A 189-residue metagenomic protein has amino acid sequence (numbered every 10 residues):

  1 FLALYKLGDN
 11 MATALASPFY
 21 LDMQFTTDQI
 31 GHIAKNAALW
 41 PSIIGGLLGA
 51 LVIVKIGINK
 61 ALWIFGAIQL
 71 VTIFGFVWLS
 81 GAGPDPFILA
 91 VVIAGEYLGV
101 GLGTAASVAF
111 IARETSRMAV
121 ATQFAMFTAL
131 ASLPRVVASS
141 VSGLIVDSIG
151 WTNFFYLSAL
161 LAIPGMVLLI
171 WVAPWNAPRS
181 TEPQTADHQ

Functional and structural regions predicted by a protein language model:
A14-H32: Short amphipathic helix-loop junctions that connect adjacent transmembrane helices in Major Facilitator Superfamily/SLC
T27-D28, T115-F127: Loop-to-transmembrane helix entry/capping segments in MFS-fold secondary transporters and related SLC/MFSD carriers
I44-A61, V146-D147: Helix-to-loop junctions at the C-terminal end of transmembrane segments in multipass secondary transporters
A67-P84: C-terminal ends and interior cores of transmembrane alpha-helices in multi-pass membrane transporters/permeases
P84-A106: Hydrophobic core of transmembrane alpha-helices in multi-pass small-molecule transporters, especially MFS/SLC-type
L102-S116: Intracellular juxtamembrane helix-capping segments at the cytosolic ends of symmetry-related transmembrane helices
V141-P164: A membrane-interface helix-boundary motif in multi-pass transporters
A159-Q184: Multi-pass alpha-helical transporter architecture, strongest for 12-TM Major Facilitator/SLC carriers used
